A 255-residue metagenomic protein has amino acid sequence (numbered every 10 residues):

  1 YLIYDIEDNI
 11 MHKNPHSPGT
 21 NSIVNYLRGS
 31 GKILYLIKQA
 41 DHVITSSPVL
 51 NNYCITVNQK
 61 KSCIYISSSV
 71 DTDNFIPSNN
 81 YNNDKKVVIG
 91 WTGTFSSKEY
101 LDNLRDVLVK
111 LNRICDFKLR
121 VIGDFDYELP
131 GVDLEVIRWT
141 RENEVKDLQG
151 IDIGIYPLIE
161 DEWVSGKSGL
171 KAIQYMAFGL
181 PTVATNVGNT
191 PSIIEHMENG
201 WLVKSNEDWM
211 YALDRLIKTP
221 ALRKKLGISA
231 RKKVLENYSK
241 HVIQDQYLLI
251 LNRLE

Functional and structural regions predicted by a protein language model:
Y1-N14: Active-site proximal beta-strand in glycosyltransferases
I10, I23-V43: Membrane-proximal helix-turn-helix segments that form the acceptor-binding/catalytic region of lipid-linked
K38-P77: Donor nucleotide-sugar binding/catalytic pocket of nucleotide-sugar-dependent glycosyltransferases
P48-N51, V121-E128, N186-N189: Short, polar loop motifs at secondary-structure junctions
S69-P77, N82-G150: Conserved catalytic-core segment of nucleotide-activated headgroup transferases in glycan assembly
E99, E142-A177, A184-S192: Nucleotide-sugar-dependent
H196-E207, R215-A221: Conserved acidic donor-binding segment of nucleotide-sugar-dependent glycosyltransferases
R215, L222-N237, I243-L249: A short, well-ordered alpha-helix in the C-terminal region of glycosyltransferases
